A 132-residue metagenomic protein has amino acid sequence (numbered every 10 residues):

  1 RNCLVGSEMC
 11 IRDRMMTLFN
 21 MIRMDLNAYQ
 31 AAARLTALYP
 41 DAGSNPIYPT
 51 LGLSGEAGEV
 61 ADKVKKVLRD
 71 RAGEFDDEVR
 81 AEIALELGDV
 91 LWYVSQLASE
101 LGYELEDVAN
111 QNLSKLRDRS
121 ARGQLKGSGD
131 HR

Functional and structural regions predicted by a protein language model:
R1-D13: Single conserved hydrophobic/aromatic residue that forms the stacking wall/gate of nucleotide- or nucleobase-binding
M15-R132: Flexible "arm" and connector segments at domain edges
